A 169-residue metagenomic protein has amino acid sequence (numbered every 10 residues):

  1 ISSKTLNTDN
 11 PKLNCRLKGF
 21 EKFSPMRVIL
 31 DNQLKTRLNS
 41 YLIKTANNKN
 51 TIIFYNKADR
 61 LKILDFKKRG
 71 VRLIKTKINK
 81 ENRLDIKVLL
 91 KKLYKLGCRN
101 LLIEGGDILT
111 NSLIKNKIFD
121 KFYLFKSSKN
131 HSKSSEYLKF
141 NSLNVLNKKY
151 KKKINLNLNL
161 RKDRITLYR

Functional and structural regions predicted by a protein language model:
I1-R169: Enzymes that bind and transform nitrogen-containing heteroaromatic metabolites
